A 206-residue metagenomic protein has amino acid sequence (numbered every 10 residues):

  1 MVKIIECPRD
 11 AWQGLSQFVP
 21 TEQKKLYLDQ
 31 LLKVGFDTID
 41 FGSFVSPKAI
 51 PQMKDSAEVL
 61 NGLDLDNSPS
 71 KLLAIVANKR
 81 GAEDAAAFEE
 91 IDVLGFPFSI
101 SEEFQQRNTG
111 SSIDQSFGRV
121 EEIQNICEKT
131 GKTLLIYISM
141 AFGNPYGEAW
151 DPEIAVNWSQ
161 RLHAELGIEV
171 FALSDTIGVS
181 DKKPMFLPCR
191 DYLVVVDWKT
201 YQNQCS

Functional and structural regions predicted by a protein language model:
M1-R80: N-terminal capping/small domains of soluble enzymes
M1-S16, F96-N108, K132-Y146: N-terminal small/glycine-rich loop or linker at the start of catalytic domains across soluble metabolic enzymes
V2-D10, D37-F41, S70-V76, D92-F96 (+3 more regions): Hydrophobic faces of well-ordered beta-strands that scaffold small-molecule active sites in alpha/beta enzyme cores
Q17-K25, L73-E83, N108-I123, A149-N157: Glycine-rich anion/phosphate-binding loops
G35, A87-L94, L166-E169, D191-T200: Glycine-enriched alpha-helix->loop->beta-strand junction motifs that scaffold or abut catalytic
D37-G62, F98-S111, M140-Y146, A172-K183: Glycine-rich, proline-tolerant flexible connector loops at the mouths of alpha/beta enzymes
A49-A74, Q115-L135, W158-S159, M185-C205: Alpha-helix-loop-beta-strand connector modules within alpha/beta enzyme cores
Q52-M53, A57, E83-F88, Y146-A155 (+1 more regions): Distinct, well-ordered alpha-helical segments
